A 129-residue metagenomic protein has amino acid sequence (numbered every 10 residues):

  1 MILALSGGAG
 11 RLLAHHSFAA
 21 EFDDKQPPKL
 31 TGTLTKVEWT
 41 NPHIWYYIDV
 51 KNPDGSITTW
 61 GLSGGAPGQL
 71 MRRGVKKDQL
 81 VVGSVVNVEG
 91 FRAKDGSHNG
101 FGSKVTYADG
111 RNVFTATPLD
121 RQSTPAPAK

Functional and structural regions predicted by a protein language model:
M1-R11: Bacterial N-terminal signal peptides
L13-P28: Short boundary/loop segments of OB/S1/cold-shock single-stranded nucleic-acid-binding domains
G32-L34, V85: Conserved hydrophobic positions within beta-strands
T40-K51: Short aromatic-glycine-enriched beta-strand elements
G64-R72: Short, structured beta-strand/loop micro-motifs enriched in basic residues and often containing a Trp
R72-V88: Short nucleic-acid-contacting surface segments enriched for D/E, G, S/T with interspersed K/R
A93-T117: OB-fold/S1-family single-stranded nucleic acid-binding modules
R111-K129: Extended, charge-rich, solvent-exposed interface segments
